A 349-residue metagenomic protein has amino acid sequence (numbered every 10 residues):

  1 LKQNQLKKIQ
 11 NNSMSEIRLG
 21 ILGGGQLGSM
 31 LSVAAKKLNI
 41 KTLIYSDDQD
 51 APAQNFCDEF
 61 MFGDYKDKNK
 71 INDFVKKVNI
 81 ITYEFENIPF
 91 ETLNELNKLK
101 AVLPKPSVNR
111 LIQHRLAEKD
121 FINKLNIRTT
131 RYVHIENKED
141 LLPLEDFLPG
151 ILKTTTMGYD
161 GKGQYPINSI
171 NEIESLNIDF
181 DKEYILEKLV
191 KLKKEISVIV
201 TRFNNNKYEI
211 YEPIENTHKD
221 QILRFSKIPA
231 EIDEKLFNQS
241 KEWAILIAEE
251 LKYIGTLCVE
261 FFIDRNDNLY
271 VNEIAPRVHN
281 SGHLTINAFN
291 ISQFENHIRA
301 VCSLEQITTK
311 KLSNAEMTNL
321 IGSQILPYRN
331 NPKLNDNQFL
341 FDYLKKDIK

Functional and structural regions predicted by a protein language model:
K2-A117: ATP-binding N-terminal substructure of ATP-dependent carboxylate-amine bond-forming enzymes
Q3-Q10, R299-K349: Peripheral (often C-terminal) accessory segments that flank ATP-dependent C-N-forming ligase machineries
D64-K68, F90, K138, I170 (+2 more regions): Structural motif corresponding to alpha-helix initiation and N-cap regions
K105-Y165, I170: A conserved helix-loop-beta module that forms one wall/lid of the active-site cleft in ATP-utilizing catalytic domains
G163, I167-V259, I263-N266: Internal nucleotide-binding/catalytic subdomain
Q239-V259, A275-Q324: Active-site "cap" helix and flanking loop/linker of ATP-utilizing ligase/carboxylase catalytic domains
D267-R277: A short beta-strand motif that forms the metal-chelation/ATP-contact edge of phosphoryl-transfer active sites
